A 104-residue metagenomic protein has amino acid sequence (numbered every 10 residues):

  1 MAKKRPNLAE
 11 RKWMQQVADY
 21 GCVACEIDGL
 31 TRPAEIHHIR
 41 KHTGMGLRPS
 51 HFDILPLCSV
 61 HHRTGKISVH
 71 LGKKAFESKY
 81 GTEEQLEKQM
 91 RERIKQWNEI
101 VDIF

Functional and structural regions predicted by a protein language model:
M1-W13, I100-F104: Arg/Lys-rich, low-complexity, intrinsically disordered N-terminal tails that contact nucleic acids
K3-P6, I36, K88, Q96-N98: Terminal targeting/leader modules
R5, R40-G46: Short helix/strand-bridging catalytic loops that position acidic/His residues to coordinate divalent metals and engage
L8-H37: Short cysteine-rich loop/turn motifs with clustered Cys
V23-I27, P56-H61: Local cysteine-cluster metal-coordination motifs and their immediate loop/turn environment, predominantly Fe-S cluster
R32, D53-I54: Conserved catalytic motifs of the protein kinase core domain
E35-H42, C58-G65: Histidine-centered catalytic micro-motifs
M45-D53, R63-F104: Polybasic, low-complexity binding patches
